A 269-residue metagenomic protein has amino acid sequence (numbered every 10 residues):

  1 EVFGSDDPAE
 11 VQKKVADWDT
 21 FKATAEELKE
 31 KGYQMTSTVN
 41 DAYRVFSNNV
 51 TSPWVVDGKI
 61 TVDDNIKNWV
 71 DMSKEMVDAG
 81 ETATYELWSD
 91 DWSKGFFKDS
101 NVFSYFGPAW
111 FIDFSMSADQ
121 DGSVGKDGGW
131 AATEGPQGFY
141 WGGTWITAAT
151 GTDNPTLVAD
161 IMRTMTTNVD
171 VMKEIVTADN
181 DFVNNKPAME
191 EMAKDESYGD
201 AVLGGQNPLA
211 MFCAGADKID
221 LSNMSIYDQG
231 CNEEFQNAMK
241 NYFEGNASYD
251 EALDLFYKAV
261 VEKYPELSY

Functional and structural regions predicted by a protein language model:
E1, G129-G138, D217-S225: A structural signal for short loop-to-beta-strand junctions that line the ligand-binding cleft of periplasmic/secreted
E1-A42, W54-L87, T150-T156, D170 (+2 more regions): Helix-loop-helix "hinge/cap" segment bordering the ligand-binding cleft or interdomain interface
D19-Y33, K94, I112-D121, V261: Pocket-flanking alpha-helical
T36-V45, T177-D181: Short, solvent-exposed turn/loop segments enriched in Gly/Ser/Thr/Pro and often Arg
N48, K67-R163: Extracytoplasmic/periplasmic substrate-binding proteins
K74, N232-E244: Regular secondary-structure segments
D113, T144-Q229, K240, S248 (+1 more regions): Mature extracytoplasmic/periplasmic domains
D254, K258-Y269: Short, low-complexity disordered leader/linker segments with a strong preference for bacterial N-terminal type II
